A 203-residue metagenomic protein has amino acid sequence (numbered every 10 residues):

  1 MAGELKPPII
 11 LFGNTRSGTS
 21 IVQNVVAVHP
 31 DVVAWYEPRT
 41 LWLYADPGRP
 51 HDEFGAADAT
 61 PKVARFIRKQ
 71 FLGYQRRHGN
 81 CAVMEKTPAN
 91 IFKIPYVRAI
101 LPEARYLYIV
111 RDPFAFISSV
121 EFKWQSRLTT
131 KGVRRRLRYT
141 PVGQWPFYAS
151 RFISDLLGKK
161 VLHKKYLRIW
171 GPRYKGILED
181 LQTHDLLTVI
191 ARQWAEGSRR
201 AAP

Functional and structural regions predicted by a protein language model:
M1-H78, T129, R135-Y148: PAPS-dependent sulfotransferase catalytic core
N14, T87-P88: Short, well-ordered beta-to-alpha junction loops that form the rim of enzyme active sites and present histidine/acidic
V26, T40, P88-A89, Y96: Hydrophobic side chains within alpha-helical segments
W35-E37, T87, I109: Conserved beta-strand termini and adjacent loop/short-helix elements that scaffold enzyme active sites in alpha/beta
P47-R49, C81, A89-P203: PAPS-dependent sulfotransferase catalytic domain
M84: Conserved catalytic/binding loops enriched for acidic/polar residues
